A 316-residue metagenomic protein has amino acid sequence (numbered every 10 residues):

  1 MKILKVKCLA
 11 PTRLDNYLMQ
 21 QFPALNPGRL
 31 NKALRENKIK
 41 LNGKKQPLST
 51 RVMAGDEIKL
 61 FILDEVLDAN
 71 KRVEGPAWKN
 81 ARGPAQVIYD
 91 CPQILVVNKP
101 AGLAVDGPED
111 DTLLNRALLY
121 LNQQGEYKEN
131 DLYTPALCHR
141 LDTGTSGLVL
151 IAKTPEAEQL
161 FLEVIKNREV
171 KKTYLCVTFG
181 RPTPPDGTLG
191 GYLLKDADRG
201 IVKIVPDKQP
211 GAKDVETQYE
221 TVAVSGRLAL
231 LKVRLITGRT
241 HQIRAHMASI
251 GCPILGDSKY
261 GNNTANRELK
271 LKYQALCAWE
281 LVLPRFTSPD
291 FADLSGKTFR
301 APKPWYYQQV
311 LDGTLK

Functional and structural regions predicted by a protein language model:
M1-K316: RNA pseudouridine synthases
